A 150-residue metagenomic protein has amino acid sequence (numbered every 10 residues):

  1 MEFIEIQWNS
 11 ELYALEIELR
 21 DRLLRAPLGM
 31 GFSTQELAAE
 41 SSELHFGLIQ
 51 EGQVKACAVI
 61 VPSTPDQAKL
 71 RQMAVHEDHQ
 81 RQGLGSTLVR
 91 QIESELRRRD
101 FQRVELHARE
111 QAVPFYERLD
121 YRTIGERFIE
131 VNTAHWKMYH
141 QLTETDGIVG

Functional and structural regions predicted by a protein language model:
M1-E16: A short beta-loop-alpha structural element at the N-terminal edge of CoA-dependent acyl/N-acetyltransferase catalytic
D21-E51: Active-site rim helix/loop that mediates acceptor-substrate recognition in acyltransferases
G47, Q53-P62, K69-A74: Conserved beta-strand in the GNAT
P62-R71, Q80-R81, E130-H135: A conserved beta-turn-beta hairpin within the catalytic core of GNAT-like acetyltransferases that forms part
V75, R81-S94: Conserved acetyl-CoA-binding loop-helix of GNAT-fold acetyltransferases
V89, L96-R109: Conserved GNAT acetyl-CoA-binding A-motif
E105-H107, E117, R122-K137: Conserved catalytic-core motifs of GNAT/GCN5-like acyltransferases
Q141-G150: Generic C-terminal helix-cap and adjacent flexible tail
